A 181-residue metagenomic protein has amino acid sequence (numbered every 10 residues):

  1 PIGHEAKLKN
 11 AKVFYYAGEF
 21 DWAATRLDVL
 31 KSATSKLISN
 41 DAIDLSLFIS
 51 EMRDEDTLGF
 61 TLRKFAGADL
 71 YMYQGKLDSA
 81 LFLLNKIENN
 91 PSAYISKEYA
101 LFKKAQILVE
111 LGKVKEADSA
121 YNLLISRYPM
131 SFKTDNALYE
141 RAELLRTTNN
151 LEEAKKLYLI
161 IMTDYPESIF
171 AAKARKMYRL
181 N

Functional and structural regions predicted by a protein language model:
P1-N181: Acidic, polar-rich low-complexity tracts and alpha-helical solenoid repeat scaffolds
